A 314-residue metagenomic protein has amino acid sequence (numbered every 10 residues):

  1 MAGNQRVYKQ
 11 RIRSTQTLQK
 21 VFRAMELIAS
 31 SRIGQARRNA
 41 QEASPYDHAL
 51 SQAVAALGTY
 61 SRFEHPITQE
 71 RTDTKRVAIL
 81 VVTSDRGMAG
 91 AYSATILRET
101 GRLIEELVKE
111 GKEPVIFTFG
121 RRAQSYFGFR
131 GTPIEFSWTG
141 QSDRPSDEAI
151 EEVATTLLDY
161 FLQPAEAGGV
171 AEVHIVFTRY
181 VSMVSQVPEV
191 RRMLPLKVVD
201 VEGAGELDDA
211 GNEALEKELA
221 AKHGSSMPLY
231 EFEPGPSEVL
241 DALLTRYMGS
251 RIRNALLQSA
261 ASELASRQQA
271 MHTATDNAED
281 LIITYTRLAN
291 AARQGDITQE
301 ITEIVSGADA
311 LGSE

Functional and structural regions predicted by a protein language model:
M1-E314: C-terminal beta-strand-loop-alpha-helix "lid" module of Rossmann-like NAD(P)-dependent dehydrogenases
